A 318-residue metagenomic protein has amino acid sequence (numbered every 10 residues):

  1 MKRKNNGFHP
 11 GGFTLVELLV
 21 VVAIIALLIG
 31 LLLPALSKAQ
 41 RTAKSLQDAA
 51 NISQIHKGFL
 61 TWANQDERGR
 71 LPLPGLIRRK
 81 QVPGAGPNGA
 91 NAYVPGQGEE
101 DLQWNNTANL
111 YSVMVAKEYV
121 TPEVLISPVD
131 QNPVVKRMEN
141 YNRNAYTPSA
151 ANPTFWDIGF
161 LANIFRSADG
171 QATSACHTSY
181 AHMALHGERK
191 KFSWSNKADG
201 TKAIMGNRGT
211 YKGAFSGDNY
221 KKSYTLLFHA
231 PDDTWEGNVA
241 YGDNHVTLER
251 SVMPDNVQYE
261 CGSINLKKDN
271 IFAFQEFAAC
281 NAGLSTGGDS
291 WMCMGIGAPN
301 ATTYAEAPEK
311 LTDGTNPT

Functional and structural regions predicted by a protein language model:
K2, F8-A50: Amphipathic alpha-helical segments typified by the pilin-like N-terminal helix that continues immediately C-terminal
K2-R3, V252: Ubiquitous "structural anchor" signal
K4-N5, D289: Intrinsically disordered, low-complexity segments enriched in Ser/Pro/Gly/Ala and basic residues
N6-G7, K197: Short, flexible hinge/linker loops that cap or flank conserved catalytic cores
A49, S53-T318: Short, well-structured segments within or immediately adjacent to enzyme catalytic domains that line ligand-binding
